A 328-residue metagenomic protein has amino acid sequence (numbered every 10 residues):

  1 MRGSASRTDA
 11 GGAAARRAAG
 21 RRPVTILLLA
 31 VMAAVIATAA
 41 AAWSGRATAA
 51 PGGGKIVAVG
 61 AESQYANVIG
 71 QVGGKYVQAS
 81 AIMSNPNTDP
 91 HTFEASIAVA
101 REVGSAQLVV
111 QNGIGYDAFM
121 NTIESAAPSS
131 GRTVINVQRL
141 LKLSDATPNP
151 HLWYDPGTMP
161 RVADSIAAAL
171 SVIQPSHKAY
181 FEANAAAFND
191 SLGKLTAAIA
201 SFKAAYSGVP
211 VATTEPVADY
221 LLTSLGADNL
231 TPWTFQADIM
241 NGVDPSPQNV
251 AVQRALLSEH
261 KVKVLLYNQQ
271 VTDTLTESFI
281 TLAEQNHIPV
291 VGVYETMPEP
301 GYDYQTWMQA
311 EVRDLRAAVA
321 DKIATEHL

Functional and structural regions predicted by a protein language model:
R2-G3, R7-L28, T38-L328: Extracytoplasmic metal-acquisition and chelation regions
A33-A37: Extreme N-terminal signal-anchor transmembrane helix of membrane signaling/transducer proteins, especially in bacteria
